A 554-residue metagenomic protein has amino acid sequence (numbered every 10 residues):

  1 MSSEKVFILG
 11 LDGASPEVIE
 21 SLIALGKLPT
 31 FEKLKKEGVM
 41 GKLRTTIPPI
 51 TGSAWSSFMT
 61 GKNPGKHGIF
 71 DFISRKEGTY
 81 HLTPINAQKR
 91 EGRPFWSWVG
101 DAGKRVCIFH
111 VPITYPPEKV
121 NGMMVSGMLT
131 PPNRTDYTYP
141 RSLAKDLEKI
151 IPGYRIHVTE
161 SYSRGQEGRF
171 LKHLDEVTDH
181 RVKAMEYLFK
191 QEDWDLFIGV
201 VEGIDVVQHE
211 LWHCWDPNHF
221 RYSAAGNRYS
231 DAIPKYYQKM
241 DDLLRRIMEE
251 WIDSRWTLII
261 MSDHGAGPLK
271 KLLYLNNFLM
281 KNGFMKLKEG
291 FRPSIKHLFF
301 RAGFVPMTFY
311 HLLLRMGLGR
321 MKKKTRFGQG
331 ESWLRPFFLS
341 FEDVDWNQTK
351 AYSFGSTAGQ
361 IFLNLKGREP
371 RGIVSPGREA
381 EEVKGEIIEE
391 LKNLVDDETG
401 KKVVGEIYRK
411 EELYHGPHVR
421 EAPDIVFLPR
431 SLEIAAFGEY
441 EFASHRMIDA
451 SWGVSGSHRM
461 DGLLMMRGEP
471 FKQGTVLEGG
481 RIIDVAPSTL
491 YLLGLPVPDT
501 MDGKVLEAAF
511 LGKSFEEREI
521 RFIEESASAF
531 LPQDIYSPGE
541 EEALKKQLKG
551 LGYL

Functional and structural regions predicted by a protein language model:
S3-S15, I19-E20, L34, F58 (+11 more regions): Beta-strand elements within well-structured catalytic alpha/beta cores of enzymes that handle phosphate/sulfate esters
L11, E20, F72-A102, F109 (+5 more regions): Secreted, luminal/periplasmic, and some membrane-associated catalytic domains that remodel anionic oxygen-ester
G13-P16, P48-P49, P64-G65, V106 (+13 more regions): Short, solvent-exposed loop/turn segments at secondary-structure junctions
E17-D195, E202-H209, G303, Y310-K322 (+1 more regions): Active-site-proximal alpha/beta segments of enzymes that process anionic O-linked groups
L171-D193, F197, V207, H213-I260 (+1 more regions): A long, amphipathic alpha-helix that forms part of the scaffold/cap immediately adjacent to metal-dependent active
E382, E386, E398-A422, L477-E478 (+2 more regions): Polar, surface-exposed loop/tail segments that function as active-site lids or cofactor/substrate-recognition elements
E433-A486, Y491-L492: Low-complexity, glycine/alanine/valine/leucine- and proline-rich hydrophobic stretches
I535-L554: Short acidic, low-complexity intrinsically disordered linear motifs used for protein-protein interactions
